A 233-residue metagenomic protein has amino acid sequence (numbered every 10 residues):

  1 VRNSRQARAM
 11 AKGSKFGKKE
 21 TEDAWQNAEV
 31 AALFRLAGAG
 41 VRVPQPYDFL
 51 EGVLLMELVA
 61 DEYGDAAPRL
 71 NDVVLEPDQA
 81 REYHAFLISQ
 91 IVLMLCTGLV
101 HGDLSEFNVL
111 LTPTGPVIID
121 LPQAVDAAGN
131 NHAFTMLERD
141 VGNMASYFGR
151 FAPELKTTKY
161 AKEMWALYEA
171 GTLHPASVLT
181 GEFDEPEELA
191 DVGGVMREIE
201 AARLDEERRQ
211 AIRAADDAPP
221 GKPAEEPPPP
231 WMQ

Functional and structural regions predicted by a protein language model:
V1-A66, C96: Conserved ATP-binding subdomain of kinase catalytic cores across diverse folds
A28, F86, R139-N143: Charged catalytic carboxylate motif
G52, N108-L111, Y160-L167: A glycine-rich phosphate-binding loop feature that marks nucleotide/adenosyl-phosphate handling sites
A66-V73, P77, S105-R150, L155: Catalytic activation segment of kinase domains across protein kinase-like and atypical kinase folds
Q79-Q90: Conserved alphaE helix
F86, V117, S146-Q233: Regulatory N- and C-terminal appendages and interdomain linkers associated with kinase/kinase-like NTP transferase
C96-E106: Catalytic-loop of the protein kinase fold
